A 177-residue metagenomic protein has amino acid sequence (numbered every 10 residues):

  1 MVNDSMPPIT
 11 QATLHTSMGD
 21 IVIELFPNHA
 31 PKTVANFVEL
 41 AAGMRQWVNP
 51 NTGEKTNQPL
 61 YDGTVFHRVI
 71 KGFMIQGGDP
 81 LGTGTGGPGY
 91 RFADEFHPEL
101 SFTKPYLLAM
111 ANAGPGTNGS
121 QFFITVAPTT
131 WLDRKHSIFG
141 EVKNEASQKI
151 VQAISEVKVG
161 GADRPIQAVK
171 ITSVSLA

Functional and structural regions predicted by a protein language model:
M1-A177: Cyclophilin-like peptidyl-prolyl cis-trans isomerases
